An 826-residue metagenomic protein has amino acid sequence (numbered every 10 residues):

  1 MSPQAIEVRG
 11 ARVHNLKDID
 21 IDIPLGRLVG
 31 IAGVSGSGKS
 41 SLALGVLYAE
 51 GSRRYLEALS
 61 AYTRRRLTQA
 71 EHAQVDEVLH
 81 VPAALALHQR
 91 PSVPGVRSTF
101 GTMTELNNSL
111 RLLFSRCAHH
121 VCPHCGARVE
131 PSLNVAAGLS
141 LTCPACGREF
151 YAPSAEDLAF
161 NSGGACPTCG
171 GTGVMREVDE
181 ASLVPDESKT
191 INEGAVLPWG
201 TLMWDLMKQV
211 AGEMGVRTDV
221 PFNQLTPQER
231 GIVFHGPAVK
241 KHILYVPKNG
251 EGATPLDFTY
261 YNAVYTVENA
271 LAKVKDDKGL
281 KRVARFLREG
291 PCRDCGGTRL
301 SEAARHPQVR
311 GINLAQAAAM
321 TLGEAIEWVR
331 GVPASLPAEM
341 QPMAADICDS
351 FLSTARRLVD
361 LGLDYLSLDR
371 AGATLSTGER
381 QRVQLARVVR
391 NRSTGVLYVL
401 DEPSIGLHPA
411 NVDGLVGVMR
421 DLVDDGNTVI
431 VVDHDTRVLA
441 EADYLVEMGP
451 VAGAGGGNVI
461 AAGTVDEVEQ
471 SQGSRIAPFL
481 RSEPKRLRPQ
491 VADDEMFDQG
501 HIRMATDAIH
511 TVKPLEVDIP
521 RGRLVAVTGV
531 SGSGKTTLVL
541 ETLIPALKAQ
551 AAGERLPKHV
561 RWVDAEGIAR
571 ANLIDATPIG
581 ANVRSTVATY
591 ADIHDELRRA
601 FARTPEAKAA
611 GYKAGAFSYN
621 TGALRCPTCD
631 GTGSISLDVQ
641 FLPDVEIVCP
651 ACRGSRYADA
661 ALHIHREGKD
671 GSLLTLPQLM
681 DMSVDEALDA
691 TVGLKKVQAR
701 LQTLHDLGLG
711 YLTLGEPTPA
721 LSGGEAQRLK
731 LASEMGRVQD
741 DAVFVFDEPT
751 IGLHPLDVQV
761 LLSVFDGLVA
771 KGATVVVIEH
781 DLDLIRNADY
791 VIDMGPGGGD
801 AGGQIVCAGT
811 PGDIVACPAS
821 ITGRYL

Functional and structural regions predicted by a protein language model:
M1-L826: Conserved phosphate-binding elements of NTP-dependent enzyme cores
